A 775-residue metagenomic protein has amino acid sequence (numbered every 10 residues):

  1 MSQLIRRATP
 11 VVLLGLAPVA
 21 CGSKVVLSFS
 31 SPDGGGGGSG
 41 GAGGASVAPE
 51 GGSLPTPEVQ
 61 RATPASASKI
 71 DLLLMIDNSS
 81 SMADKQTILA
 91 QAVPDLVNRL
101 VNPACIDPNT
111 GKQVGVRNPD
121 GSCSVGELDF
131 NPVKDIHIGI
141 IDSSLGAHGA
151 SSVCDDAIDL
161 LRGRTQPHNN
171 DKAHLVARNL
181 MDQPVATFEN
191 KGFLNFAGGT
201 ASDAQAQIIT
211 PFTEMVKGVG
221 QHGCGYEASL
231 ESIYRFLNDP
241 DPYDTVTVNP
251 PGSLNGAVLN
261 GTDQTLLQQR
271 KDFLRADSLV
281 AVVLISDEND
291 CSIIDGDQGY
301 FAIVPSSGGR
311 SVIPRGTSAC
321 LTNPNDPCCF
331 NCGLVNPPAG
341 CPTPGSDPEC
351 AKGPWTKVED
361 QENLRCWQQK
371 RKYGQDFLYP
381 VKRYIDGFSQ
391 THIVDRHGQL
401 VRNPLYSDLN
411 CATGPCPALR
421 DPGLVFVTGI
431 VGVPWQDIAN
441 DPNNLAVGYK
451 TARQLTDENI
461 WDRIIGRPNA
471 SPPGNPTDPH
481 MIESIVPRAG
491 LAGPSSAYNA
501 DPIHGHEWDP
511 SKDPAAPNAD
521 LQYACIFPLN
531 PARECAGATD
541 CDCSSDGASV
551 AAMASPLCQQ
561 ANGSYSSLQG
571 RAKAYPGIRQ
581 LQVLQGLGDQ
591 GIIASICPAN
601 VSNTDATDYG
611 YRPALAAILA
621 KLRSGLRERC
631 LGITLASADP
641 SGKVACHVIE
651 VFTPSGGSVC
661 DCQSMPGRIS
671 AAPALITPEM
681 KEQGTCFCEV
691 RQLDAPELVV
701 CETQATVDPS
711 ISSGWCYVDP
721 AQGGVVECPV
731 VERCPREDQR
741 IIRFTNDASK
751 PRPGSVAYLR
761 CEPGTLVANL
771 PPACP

Functional and structural regions predicted by a protein language model:
M1-V12: Bacterial N-terminal signal peptides that target proteins for export
V12-L13, S30: A periodicity- and composition-biased signal for non-globular, repetitive helical segments
L13-L14, A92: Enrichment for repetitive, rod-forming helical segments
A17-A20: C-terminal motif of bacterial Sec signal peptides marking the signal peptidase cleavage site
G22-V25, V47-P775: Divalent cation-coordinating acidic motifs and surrounding scaffolds that mediate Ca2+/Mg2+/Mn2+/Zn2+-dependent binding
V26-A48: Short, low-complexity, disordered segments immediately C-terminal to signal peptides in bacterial exported proteins
